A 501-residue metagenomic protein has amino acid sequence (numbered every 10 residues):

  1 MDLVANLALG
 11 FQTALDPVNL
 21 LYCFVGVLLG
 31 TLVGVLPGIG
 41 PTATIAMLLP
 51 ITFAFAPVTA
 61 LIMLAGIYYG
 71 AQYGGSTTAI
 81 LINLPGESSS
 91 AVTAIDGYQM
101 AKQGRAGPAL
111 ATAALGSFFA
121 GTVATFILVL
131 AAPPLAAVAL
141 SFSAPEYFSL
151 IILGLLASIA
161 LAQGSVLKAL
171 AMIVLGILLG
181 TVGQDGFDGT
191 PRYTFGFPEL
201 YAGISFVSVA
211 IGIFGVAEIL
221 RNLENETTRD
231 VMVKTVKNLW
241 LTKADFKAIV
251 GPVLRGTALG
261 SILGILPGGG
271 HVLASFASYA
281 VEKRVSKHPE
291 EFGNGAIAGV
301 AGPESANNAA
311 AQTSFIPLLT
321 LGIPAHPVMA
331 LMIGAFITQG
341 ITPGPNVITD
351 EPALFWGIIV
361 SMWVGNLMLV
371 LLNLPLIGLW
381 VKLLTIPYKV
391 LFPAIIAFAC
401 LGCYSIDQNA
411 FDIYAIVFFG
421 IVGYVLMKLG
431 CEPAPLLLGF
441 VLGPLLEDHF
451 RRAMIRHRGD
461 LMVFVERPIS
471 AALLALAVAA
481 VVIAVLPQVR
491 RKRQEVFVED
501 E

Functional and structural regions predicted by a protein language model:
M1-A60, A139-L140, P191-A296, V381 (+4 more regions): Helix-loop-helix hairpins and the membrane-proximal interhelical loops of multi-pass alpha-helical transport proteins
M1-I62, Q103-T112, S117, G121-A132 (+7 more regions): N-terminal alpha-helical transmembrane segments of multi-pass membrane transport and channel/translocase proteins
V27-P41, A71-N83, S158-Q163, T257-P267 (+3 more regions): Transmembrane alpha-helix interface/packing and boundary motifs in multi-pass membrane proteins, characterized by
V33-T42, I80-A91, V123-I127, L263-L273 (+4 more regions): Short helix-coil transition sites and intra-membrane helix breaks within transmembrane domains of multi-pass
P41-P50, L64, A79-Q99, L130 (+7 more regions): Re-entrant/interfacial helical elements at transmembrane boundaries that shape and gate the permeation pathway
V58-I62, Q99-G116, K287-G299, V328-A330 (+1 more regions): Membrane-interface alpha-helices at helix entry/exit sites of multi-pass transporters
Y69-G74, L115-I127, L135, L179 (+3 more regions): Membrane-embedded alpha-helical segments of transport systems, primarily multispan ion/solute transporters
A111-T227, T338-K492: Membrane-embedded alpha-helical modules
